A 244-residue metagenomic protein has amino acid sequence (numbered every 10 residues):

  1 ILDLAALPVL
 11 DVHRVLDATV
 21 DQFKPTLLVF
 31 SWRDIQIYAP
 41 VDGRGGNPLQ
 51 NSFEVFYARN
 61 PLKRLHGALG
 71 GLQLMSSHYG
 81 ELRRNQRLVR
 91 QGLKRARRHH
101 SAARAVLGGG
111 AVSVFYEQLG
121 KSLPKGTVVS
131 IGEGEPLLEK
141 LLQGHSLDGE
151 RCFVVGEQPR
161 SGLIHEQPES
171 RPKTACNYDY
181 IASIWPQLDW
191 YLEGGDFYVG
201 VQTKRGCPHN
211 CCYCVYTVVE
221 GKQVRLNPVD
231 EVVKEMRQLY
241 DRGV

Functional and structural regions predicted by a protein language model:
I1-R242: Acidic, low-complexity intrinsically disordered segments
